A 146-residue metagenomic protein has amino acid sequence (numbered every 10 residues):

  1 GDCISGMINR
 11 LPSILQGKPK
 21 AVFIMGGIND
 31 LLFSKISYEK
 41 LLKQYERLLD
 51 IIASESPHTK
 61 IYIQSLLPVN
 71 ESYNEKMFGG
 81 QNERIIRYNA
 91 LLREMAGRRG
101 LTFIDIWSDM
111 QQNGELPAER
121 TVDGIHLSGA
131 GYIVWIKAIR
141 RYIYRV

Functional and structural regions predicted by a protein language model:
G1-R47, E83-I86: Conserved SGNH/GDSL esterase-like catalytic core that processes O-acyl groups on lipids and polysaccharides
P12, Q16, G27, D50-P57 (+4 more regions): Sec-exported extracytoplasmic/periplasmic mature domains
K18-A21, S56-K60, R99-T102: Loop/turn elements at helix/coil->beta-strand transitions in domains of secreted/extracellular proteins
M25-L31, D50-R87: Active-site segments of SGNH/GDSL-like serine hydrolases that catalyze O-acetyl group transfer/hydrolysis on lipids
Y45, L49-A53, W135: Hydrophobic, well-ordered secondary-structure scaffolds
P68-V146: Catalytic His-Asp segment of secreted/periplasmic serine-dependent ester chemistry enzymes
